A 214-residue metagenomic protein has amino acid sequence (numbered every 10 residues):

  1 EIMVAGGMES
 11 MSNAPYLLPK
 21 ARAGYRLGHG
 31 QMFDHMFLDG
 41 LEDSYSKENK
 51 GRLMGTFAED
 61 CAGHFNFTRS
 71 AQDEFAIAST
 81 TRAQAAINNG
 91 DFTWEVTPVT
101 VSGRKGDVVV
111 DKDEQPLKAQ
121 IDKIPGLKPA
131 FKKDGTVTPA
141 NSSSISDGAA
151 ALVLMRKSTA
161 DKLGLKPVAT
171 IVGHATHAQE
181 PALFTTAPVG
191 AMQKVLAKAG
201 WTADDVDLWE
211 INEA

Functional and structural regions predicted by a protein language model:
I2-C61: Flexible glycine-/small-residue-enriched beta->alpha junction loops that bind anionic phosphate/pyrophosphate groups
I2-G7, A71-A78, V96-V101, L165-T176 (+1 more regions): Beta-strand segments within the central parallel beta-sheet cores of soluble alpha/beta enzyme folds
M11, H35, D39, S44 (+7 more regions): Change "in soluble alpha/beta enzymes" to "in soluble alpha/beta proteins
S12, Y45-R52, G63-N66, S70-A76 (+4 more regions): Active-site pocket-shaping loop/turn-to-helix segments
L17-A21, V168, T186: Short, glycine/charged-enriched secondary-structure capping and boundary segments
A71-K162: N-terminal extracellular/periplasmic Venus flytrap/periplasmic-binding protein-like
A160-T170, A187-P188: A glycine-rich, aromatic-flanked flexible loop/lid motif
